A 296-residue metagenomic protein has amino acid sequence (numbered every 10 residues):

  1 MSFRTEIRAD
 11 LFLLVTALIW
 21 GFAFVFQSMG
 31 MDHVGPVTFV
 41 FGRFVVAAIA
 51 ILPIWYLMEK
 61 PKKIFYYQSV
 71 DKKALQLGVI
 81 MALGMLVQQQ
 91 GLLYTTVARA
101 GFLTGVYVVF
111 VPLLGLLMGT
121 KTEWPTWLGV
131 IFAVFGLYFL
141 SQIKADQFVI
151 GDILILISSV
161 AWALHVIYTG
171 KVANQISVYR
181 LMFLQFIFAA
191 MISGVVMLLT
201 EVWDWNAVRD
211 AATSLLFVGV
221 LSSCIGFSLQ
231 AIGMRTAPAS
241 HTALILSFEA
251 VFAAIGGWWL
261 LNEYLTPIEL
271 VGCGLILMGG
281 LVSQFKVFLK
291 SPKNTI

Functional and structural regions predicted by a protein language model:
M1-T38, V79, L83, V87 (+2 more regions): Glycine-/small-residue-enriched transmembrane alpha-helix faces in small-molecule transporters and effluxers
M1-V15, A48-Q76, G119-W127, A145-I150 (+4 more regions): Membrane-interface interhelical linkers
S2-F3, R43-V45, P53-Y56, A211 (+1 more regions): C-terminal-most transmembrane helix of multi-pass membrane proteins
A23-F24, L52-T104, F139, G219-A237: Specific transmembrane alpha-helical segments of multi-pass solute transporters/efflux pumps, especially DMT/EamA
H33-L83, F110-L114, A161-Y168, M182-T200 (+2 more regions): Transmembrane alpha-helices of multi-pass small-molecule transport proteins
T38-I49, V87-T120, S158, A239-W258: Specific alpha-helical transmembrane segments that line the substrate/conduction pathway and gating interfaces
G42, A100-V106, T169-A190, S223-W259: Helix-helix packing/entry segments at the starts of transmembrane helices
I51, T122-Q142, S193, I268-V287: Hydrophobic transmembrane alpha-helices of multi-pass small-molecule transport proteins
